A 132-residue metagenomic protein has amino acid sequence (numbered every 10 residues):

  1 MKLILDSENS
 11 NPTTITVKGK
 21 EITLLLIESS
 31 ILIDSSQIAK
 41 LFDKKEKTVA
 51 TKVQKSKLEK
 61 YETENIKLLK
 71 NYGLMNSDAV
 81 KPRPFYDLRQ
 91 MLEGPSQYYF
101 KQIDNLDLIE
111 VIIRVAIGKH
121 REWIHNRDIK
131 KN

Functional and structural regions predicted by a protein language model:
M1, L92-N132: Positively charged, phosphate-engaging catalytic surfaces used for nucleic-acid and nucleotide handling
K2-E21: Short, Lys/Arg-enriched anionic-surface-contact patches
K2-L5, K47, E64-K67, Y98-F100 (+1 more regions): Charged, alpha-helix-forming regions
K18-S30: Short, amphipathic alpha-helical "recognition" segments used to contact nucleic acids or chromatin
I27, S36, K52-Q54: Acidic/polar N-terminal loop/beta-strand segments that form early-domain functional surfaces
S29-K45: Polyanion-binding surface elements
E46-M75: Major-groove DNA-recognition helix of helix-turn-helix-type DNA-binding domains
E64-K101, D107: Short, well-ordered secondary-structure elements
